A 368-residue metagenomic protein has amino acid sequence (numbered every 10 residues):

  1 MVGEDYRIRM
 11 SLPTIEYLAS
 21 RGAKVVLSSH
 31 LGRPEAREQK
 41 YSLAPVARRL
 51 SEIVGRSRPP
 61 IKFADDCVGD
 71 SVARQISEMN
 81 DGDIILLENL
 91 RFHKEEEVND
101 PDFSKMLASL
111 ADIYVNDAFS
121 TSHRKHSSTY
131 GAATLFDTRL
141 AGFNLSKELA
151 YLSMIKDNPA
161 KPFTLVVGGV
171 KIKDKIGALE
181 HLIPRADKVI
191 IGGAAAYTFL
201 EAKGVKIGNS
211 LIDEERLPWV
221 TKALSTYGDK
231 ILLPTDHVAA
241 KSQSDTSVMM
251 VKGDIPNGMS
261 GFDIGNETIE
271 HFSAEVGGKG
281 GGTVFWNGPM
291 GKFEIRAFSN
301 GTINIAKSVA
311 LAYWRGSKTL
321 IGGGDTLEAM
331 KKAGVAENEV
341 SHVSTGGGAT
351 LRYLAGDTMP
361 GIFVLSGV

Functional and structural regions predicted by a protein language model:
M1-V368: Active-site loop-to-helix "anion-binding N-cap" substructures in soluble metabolic enzymes
